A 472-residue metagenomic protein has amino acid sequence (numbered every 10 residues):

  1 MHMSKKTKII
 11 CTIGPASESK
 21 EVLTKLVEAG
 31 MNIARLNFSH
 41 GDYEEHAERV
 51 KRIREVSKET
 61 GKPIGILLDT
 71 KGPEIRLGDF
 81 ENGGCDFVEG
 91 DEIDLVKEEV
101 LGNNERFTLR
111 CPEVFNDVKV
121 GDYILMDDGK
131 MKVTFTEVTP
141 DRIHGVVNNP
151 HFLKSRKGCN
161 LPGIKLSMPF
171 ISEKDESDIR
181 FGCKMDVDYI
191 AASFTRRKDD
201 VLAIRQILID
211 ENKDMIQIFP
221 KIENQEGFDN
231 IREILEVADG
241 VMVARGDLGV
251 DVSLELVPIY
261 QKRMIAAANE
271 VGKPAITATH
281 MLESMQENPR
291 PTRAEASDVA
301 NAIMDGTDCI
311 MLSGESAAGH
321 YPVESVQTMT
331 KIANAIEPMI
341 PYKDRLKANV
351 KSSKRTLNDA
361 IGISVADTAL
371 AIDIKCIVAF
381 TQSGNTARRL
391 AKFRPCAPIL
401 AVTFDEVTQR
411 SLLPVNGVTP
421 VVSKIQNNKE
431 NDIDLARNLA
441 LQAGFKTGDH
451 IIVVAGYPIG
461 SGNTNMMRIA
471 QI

Functional and structural regions predicted by a protein language model:
M1-I472: Non-catalytic helical/linker scaffolds that mediate oligomerization, partner binding, and domain coupling around large
